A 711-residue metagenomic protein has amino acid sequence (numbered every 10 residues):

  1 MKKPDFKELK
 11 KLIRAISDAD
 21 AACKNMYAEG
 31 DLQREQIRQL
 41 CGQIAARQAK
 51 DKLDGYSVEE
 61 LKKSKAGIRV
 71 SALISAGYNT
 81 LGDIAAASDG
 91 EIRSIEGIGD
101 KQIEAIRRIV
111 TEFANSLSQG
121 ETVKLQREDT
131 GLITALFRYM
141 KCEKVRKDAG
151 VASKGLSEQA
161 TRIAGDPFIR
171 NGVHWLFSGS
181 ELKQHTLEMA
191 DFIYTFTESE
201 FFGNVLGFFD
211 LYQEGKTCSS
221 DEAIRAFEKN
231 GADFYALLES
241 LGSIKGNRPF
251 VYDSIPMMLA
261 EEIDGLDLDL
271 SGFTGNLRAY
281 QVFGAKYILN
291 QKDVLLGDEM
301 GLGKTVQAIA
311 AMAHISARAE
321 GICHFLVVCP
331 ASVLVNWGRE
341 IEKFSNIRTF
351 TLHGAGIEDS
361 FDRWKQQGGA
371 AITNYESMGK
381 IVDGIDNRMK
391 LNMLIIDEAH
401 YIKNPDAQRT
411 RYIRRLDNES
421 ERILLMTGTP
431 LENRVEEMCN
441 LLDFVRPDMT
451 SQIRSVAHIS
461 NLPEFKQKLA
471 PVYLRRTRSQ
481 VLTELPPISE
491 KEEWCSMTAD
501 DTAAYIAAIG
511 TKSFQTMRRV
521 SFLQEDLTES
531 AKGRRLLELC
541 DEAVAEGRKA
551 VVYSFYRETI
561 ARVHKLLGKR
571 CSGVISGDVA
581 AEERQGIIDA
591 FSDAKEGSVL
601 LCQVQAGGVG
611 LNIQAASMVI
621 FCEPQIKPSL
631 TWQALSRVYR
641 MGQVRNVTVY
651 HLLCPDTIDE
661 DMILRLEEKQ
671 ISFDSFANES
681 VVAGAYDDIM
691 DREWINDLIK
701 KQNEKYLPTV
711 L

Functional and structural regions predicted by a protein language model:
K24-K50, Q119-T122, A135-V294, G321 (+5 more regions): Charged, low-complexity
A66, I84, E96-G99: Small-residue hinge/turn detector
L295-L302, Q307-R339, E419-R422, G547: Conserved SF1/SF2 helicase motif Ia
A311, A317, I322-H324, R339 (+6 more regions): Conserved P-loop NTPase motor "coupling/switch" region that bridges the ATPase
A317, G356-M393, N404, R414-R415: Conserved helix/coil segment N-terminal to the catalytic DExD/H
D359-D362, K549-Y553, A561-R562, L566-G607: Conserved helicase ATPase core of P-loop NTP-dependent helicases/translocases
V435, C439, D448-S451, A457-R548 (+3 more regions): Interdomain linker/hinge connecting the two RecA-like lobes of the SF2 helicase core
I626-L711: A conserved SF2-helicase RecA2
